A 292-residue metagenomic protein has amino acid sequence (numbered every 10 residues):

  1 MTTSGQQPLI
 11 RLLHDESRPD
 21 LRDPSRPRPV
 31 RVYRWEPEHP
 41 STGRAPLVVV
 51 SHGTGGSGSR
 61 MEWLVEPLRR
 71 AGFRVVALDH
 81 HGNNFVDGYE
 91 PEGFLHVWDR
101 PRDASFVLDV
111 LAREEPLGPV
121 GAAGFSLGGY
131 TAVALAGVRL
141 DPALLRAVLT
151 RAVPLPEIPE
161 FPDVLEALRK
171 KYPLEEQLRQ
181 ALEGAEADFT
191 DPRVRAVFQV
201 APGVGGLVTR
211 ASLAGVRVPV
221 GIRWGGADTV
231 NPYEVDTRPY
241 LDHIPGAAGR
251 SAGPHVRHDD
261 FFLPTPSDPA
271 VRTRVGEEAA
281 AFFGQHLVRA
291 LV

Functional and structural regions predicted by a protein language model:
M1-G43: N-terminal cap/lid segment of alpha/beta-hydrolase-fold proteins
S41-A45, V50, T54-D87, T229-Y233: Short substrate-entry loop that stabilizes the transition state in hydrolases
R60, G93-E115, A134, L144-A167 (+2 more regions): Alpha/beta-hydrolase active-site loop
G124-A132: Gly/Ala-rich beta-loop-alpha elbow adjacent to hydrolase catalytic centers
V204-G206, A227-P232: Acidic catalytic loop of the alpha/beta-hydrolase fold
S212, V218, P232-D242: Short alpha-helix in the alpha/beta-hydrolase fold that links the catalytic acid
V216, I222-W224: Short beta-strand/loop motif that positions the catalytic acidic residue of the alpha/beta-hydrolase fold
G253-V292: Catalytic active-site module of serine/aspartate enzymes centered on a nucleophile-bearing elbow/loop
